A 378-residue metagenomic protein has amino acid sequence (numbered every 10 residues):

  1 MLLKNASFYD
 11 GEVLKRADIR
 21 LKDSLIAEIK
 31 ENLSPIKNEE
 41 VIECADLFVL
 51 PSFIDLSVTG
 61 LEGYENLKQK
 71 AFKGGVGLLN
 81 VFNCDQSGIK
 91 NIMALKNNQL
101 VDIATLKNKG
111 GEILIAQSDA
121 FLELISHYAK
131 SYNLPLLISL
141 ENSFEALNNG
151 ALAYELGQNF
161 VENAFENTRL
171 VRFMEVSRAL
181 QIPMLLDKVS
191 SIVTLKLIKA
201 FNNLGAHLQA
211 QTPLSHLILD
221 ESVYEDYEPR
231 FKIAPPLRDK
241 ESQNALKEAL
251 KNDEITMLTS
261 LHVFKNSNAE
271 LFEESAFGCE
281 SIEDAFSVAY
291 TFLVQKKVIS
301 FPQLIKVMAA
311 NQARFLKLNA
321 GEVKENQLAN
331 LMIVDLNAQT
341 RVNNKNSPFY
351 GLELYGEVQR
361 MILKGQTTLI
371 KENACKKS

Functional and structural regions predicted by a protein language model:
M1-I36: N-terminal metal-binding scaffold of metallo-dependent hydrolase/deaminase domains
M1-L3, P35-G77: Replace "His-x-His-based motif
A6, S24, D46, S57 (+11 more regions): Divalent metal-coordination and catalytic microenvironments
L47, S52, L67-F82, I92 (+2 more regions): Catalytic pocket of metal/acid-base enzymes, prominently hydrolases
D55, T59-L61, G74-T105: Metal-cofactor-binding active-site regions of metalloenzymes
K107-L258: Histidine/acidic residue-rich metal-binding segments in metalloenzymes
Q158-V171, V176-Q181, M257-L258, H262-M332: His/Asp/Glu-enriched, well-ordered alpha-helical/loop segment that forms or immediately abuts the divalent-metal
E274, L328-C375: C-terminal cap of metal-dependent C-N hydrolases
